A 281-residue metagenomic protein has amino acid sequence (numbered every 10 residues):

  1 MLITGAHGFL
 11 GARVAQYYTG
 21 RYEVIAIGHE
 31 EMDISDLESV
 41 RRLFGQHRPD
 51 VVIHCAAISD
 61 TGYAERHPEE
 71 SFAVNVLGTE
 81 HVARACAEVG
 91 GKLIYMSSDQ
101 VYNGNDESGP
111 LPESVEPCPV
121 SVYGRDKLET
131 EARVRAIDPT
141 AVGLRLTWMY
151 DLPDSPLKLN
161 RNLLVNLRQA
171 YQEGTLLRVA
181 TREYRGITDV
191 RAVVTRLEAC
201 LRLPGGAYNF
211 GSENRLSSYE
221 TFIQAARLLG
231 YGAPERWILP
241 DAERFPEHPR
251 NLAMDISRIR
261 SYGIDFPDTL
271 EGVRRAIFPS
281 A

Functional and structural regions predicted by a protein language model:
M1-T19: N-terminal Rossmann NAD(P)H-binding glycine-rich loop of SDR-like oxidoreductase domains
T4, I27, V52-A56, L93-D99 (+2 more regions): SDR active-site strand-loop-helix element
T19-R42: Adenosine-cofactor binding site in Rossmann-like domains, unifying the SAM/SAH pocket of S-adenosylmethionine-dependent
I34-V74, A85-E88: NAD(P)H-binding glycine-rich loop region in Rossmannoid oxidoreductase-like domains and their noncatalytic homologs
A73, L77-H81, V101-L144, M149-Y150 (+1 more regions): Catalytic helix-loop patch of NAD(P)-dependent Rossmann-fold dehydrogenases
R135-R185, A192: NAD(P)-dependent short-chain dehydrogenase/reductase
V194-F245, R250, I277: Mid/C-terminal beta-alpha module of Rossmann-like enzyme folds, strongest in SDR-family dehydrogenases/epimerases
G232, E247-A281: C-terminal amphipathic/interface module of NAD(P)-dependent oxidoreductases and related NAD-binding regulators
